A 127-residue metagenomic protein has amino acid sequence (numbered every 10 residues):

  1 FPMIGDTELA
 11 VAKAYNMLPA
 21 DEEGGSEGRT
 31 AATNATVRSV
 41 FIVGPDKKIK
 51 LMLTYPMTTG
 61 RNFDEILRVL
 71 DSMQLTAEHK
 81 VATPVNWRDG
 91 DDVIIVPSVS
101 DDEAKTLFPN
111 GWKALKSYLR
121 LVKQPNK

Functional and structural regions predicted by a protein language model:
F1-K127: Chalcogenol-based redox active-site neighborhoods
